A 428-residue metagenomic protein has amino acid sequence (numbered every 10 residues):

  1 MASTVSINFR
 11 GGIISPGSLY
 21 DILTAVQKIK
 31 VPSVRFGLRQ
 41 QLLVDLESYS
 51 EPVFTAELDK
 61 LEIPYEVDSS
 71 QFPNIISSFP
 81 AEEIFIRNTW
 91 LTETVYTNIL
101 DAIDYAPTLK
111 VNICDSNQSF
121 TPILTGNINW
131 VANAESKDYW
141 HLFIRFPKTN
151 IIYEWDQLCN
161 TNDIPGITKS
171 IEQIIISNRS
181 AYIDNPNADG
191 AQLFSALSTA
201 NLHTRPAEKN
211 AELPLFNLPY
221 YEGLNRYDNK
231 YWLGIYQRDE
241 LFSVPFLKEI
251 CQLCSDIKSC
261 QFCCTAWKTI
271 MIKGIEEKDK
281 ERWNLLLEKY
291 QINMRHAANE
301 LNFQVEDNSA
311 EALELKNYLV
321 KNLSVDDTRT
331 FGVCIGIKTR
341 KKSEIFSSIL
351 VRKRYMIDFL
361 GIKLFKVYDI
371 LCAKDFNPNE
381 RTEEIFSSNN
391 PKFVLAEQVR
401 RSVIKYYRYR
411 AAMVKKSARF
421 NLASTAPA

Functional and structural regions predicted by a protein language model:
M1-N8, L422-A428: N-terminal intrinsically disordered, low-complexity tails enriched in polar/charged
A2-K148, G234-L360: Small-residue-enriched alpha-helical segments and adjacent helix-cap loops that form tight helix-helix packing
S15-P16, E47-Y49, L91-T92, C159-I164 (+5 more regions): General structural signal for secondary-structure boundaries
E47, E51, E62, E66 (+10 more regions): Glutamate identity and glutamate-enriched acidic tracts
I103-A200, M356-A428: Mobile "lid/hinge" segments at catalytic clefts and subdomain interfaces of large enzymes
I175-K268, K273-E276: Long, internal scaffold/assembly segments composed of regular secondary structure
A207-Y220, E300-F346, E397-A428: Contiguous hydrophobic segments
